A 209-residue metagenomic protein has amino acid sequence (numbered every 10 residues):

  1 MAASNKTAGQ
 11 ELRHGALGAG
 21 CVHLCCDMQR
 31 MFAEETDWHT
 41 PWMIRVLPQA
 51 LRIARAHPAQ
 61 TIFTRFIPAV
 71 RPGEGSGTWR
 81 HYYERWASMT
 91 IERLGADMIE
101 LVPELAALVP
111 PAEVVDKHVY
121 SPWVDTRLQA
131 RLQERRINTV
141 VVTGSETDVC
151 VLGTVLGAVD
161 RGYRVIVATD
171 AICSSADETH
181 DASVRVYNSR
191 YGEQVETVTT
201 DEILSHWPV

Functional and structural regions predicted by a protein language model:
A2-V22, R52-R55, A59, E84-V209: Active-site-adjacent betaalpha module
A19, D37-I67: A short alpha/beta connector and helix-capping loop motif
V22-Q29: Acidic-leg catalytic submotif of subtilisin-like serine proteases
M28, R65, T169: A cross-domain feature marking catalytic cores of carbohydrate-active enzymes and several ubiquitous metabolic/repair
Q29-E35: Short acidic, Gly/Ser-rich segments with clustered Asp/Glu that frequently serve as metal-coordination loops in enzyme
A33, R71, A176: Conserved protein kinase catalytic core
H39-M43, W79-R80, V159-D160: Glycine-rich, phosphate-binding/catalytic loops in enzymes
V70-E92: Acidic/polar short surface loop at catalytic or gating sites that assists cofactor/ion binding and chemistry
